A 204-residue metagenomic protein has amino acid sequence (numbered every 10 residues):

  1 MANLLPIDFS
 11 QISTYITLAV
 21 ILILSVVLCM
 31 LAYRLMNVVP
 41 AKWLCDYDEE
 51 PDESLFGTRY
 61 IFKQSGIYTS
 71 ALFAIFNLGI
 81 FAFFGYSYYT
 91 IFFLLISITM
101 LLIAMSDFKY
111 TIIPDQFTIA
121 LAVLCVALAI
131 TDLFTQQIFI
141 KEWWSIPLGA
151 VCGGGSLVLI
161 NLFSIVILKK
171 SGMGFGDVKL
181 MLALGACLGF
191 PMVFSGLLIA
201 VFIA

Functional and structural regions predicted by a protein language model:
M1-A204: A membrane-topology feature that recognizes alpha-helical transmembrane segments and their immediate juxtamembrane
